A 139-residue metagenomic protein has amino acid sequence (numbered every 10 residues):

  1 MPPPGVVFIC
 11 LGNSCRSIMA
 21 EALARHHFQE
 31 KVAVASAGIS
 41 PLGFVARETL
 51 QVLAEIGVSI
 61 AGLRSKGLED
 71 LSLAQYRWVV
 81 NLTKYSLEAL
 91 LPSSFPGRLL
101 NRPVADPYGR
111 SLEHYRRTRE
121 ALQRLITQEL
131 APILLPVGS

Functional and structural regions predicted by a protein language model:
M1-D70, L134-G138: Conserved active-site segments centered on acidic
P4, R77-V79: Conserved acidic residues
S14, K84-L87: Short glycine-rich anion-binding loops that position phosphate/pyrophosphate groups of nucleotides and phosphorylated
Q29, A46, T83, Q123-L125: Short, structured coil/loop segments at alpha-helix boundaries
V52, N81-L82: Short alpha-helix boundary/capping motifs
D70, V79-N81: A short beta-strand-loop-alpha-helix capping motif that often carries His-Thr
L73-A74: A short, aliphatic-rich alpha-helical micro-motif
W78, L87-S139: Phosphate-binding/catalytic loops
